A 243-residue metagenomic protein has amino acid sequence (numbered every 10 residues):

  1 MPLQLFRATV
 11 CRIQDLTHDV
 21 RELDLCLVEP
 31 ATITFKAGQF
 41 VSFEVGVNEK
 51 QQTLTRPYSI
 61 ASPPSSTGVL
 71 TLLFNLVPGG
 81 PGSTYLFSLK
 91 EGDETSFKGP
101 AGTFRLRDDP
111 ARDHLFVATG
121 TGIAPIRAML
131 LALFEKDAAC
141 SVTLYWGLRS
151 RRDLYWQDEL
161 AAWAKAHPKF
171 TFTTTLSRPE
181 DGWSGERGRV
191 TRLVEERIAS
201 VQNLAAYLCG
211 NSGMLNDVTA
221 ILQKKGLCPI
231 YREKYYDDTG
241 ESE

Functional and structural regions predicted by a protein language model:
P2, Y145-E243: Reductase modules of NAD(P)H-dependent flavoproteins
P2-E91, R178: Ferredoxin-reductase
G38, G122, N211: Short, conserved phosphate/pyrophosphate- and ester-handling motifs at nucleotide-, phospho-/glycolipid
G99-P110: A short, basic/flexible loop-to-alpha-helix module at the beginning of a structural domain
D108-R112, S200-Q202: Short helix-loop-beta connector
D113-L115, T143, A205: Structural motif
I123-F134: Histidine-anchored nucleotide/phosphate-binding helix
E135-S141: Conserved S-adenosyl-L-methionine
